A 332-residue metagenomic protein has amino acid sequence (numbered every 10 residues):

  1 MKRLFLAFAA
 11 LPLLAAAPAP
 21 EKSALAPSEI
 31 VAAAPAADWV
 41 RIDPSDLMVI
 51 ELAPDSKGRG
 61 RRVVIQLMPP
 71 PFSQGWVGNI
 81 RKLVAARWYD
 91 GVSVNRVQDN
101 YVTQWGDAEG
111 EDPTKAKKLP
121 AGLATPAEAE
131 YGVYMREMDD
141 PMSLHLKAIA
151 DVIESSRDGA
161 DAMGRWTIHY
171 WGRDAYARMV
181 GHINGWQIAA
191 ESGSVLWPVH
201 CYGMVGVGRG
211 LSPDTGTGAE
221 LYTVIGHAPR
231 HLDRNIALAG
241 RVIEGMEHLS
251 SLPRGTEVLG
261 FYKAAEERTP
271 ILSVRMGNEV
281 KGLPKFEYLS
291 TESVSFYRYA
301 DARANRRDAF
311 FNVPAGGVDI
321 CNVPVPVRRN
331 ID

Functional and structural regions predicted by a protein language model:
M1-L4: Positively charged n-region of N-terminal signal peptides that target proteins for export
L6-P18: Hydrophobic h-region of N-terminal signal peptides that target proteins for export in Gram-negative bacteria
A17-D332: Cyclophilin-like peptidyl-prolyl cis-trans isomerases
